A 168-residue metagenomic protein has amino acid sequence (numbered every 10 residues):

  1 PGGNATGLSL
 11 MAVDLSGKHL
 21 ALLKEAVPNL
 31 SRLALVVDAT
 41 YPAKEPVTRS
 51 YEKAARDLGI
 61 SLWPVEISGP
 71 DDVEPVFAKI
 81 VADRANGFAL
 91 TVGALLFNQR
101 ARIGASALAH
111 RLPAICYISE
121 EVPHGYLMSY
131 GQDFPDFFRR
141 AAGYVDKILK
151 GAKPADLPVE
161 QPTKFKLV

Functional and structural regions predicted by a protein language model:
P1-V168: Short hydrophobic alpha-helices and adjacent helix-cap/hinge residues
